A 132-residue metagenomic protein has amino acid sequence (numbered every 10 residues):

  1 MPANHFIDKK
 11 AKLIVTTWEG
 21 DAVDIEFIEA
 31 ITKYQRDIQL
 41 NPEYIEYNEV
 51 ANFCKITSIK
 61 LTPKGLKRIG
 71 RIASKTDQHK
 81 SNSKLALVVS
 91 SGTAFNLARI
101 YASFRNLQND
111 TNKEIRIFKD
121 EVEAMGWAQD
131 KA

Functional and structural regions predicted by a protein language model:
M1-A132: Amphipathic, Lys/Arg-enriched alpha-helical "gate/interface" segment within cytosolic domains that mediates
